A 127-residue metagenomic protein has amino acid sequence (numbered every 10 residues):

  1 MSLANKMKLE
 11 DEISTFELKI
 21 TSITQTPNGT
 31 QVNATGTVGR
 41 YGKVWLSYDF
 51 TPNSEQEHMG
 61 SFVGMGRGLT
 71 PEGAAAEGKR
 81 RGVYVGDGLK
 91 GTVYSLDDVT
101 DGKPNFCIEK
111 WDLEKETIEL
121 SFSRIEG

Functional and structural regions predicted by a protein language model:
M1-G127: Beta-strand-enriched cores of mature, soluble protein domains
